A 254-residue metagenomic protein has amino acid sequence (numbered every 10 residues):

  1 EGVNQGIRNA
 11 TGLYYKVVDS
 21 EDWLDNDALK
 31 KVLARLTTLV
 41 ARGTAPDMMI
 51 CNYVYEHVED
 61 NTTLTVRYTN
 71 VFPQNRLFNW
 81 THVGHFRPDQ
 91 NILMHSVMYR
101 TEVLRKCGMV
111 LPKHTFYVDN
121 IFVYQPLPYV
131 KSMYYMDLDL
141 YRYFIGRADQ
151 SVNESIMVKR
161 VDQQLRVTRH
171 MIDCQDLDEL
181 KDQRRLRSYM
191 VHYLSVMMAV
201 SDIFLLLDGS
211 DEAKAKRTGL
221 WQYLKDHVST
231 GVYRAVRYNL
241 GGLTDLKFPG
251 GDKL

Functional and structural regions predicted by a protein language model:
E1-A10: Glycine-rich, basic loop-to-helix element that forms the pyrophosphate-binding segment of sugar-nucleotide handling
Y15: Short aromatic/hydrophobic "clamp" motif used to bind/position activated sugar donors
V18-S20: Catalytic metal- and UDP-sugar-binding loop of GT-A-like glycosyltransferases, i.e., residues flanking the conserved
D22-M133, Y141-M157: Donor-binding/catalytic cores of nucleotide-activated saccharide and glycerol-phosphate transferases/polymerases
Q163-S188, T230, R234: C-terminal, non-catalytic tails of nucleotide-sugar-dependent glycosyltransferases
R184-V191, K214, T218: Short, charged, amphipathic alpha-helical segments
Y189-I203: Amphipathic alpha-helical repeat scaffolds of TPR domains
L206-L254: Membrane-interface aromatic/basic loop that binds lipid-linked glycans or pyrophosphate carriers, typified by
